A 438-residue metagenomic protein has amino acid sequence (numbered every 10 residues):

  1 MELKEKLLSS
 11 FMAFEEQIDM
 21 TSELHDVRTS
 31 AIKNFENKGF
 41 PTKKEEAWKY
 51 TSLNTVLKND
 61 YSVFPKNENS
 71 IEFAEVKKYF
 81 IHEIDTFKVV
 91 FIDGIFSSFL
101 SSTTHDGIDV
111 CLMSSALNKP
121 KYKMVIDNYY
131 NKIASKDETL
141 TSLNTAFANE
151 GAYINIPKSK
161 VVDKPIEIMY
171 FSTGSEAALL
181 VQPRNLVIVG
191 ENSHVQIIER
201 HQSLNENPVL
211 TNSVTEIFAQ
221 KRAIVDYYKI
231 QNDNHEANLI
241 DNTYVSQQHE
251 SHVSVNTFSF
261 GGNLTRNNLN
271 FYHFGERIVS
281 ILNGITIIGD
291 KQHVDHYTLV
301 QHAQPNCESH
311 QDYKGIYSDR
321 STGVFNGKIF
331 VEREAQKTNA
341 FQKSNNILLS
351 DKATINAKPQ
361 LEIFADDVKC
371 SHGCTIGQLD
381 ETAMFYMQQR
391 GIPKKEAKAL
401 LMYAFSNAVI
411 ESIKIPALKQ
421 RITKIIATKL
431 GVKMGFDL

Functional and structural regions predicted by a protein language model:
M1-S142, D312-S318: N-terminal amphipathic, basic helical "cap/leader" segment at the start of enzyme domains
D109, M113, L117-K121, V125-F385 (+2 more regions): Conserved beta-strand/loop scaffold segments within soluble protein domains that form the structured core and edges
